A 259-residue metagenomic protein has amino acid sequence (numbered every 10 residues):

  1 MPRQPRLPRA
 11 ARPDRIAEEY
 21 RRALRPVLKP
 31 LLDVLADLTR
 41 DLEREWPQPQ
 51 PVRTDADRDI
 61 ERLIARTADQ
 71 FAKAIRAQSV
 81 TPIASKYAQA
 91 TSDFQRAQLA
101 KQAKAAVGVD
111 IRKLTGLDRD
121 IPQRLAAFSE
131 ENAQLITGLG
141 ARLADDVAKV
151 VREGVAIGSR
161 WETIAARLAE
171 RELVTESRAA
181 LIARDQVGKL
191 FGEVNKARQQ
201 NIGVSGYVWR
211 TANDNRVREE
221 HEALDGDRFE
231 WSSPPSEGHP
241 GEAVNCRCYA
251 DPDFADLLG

Functional and structural regions predicted by a protein language model:
M1-L173, F254-G259: N-terminal leader/targeting and assembly helices and adjacent pre-domain segments
L173-V174, R178-G259: Acidic, glycine-rich two-metal-ion catalytic cores of nucleic acid-processing enzymes
